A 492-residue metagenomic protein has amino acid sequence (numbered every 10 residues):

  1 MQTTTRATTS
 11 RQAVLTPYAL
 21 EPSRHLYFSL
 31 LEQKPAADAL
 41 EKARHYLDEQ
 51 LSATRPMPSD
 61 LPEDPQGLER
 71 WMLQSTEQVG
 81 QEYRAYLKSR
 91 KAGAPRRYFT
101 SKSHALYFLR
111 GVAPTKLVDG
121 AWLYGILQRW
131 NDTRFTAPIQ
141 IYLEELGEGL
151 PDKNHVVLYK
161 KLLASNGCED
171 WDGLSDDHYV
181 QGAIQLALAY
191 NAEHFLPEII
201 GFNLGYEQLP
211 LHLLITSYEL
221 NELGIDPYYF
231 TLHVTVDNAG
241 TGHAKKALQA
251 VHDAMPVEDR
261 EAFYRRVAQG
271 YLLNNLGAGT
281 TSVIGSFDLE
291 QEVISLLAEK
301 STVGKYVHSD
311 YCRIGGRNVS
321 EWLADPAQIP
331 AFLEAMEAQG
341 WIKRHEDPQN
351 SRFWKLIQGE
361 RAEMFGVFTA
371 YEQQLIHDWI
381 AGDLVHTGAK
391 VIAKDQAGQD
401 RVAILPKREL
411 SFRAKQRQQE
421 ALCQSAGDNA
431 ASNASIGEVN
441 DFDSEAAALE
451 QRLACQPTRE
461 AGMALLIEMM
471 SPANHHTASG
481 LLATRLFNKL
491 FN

Functional and structural regions predicted by a protein language model:
Q2-N492: Non-heme di-metal
